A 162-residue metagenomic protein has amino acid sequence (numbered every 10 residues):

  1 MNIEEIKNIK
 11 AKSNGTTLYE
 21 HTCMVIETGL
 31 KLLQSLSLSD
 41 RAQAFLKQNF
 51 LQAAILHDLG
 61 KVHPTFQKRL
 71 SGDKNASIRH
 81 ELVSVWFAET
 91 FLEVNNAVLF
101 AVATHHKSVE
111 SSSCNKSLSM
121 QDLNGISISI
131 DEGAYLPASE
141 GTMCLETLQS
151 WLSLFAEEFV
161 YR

Functional and structural regions predicted by a protein language model:
N2-R162: Accessory nucleic-acid engagement/destabilization modules that flank
